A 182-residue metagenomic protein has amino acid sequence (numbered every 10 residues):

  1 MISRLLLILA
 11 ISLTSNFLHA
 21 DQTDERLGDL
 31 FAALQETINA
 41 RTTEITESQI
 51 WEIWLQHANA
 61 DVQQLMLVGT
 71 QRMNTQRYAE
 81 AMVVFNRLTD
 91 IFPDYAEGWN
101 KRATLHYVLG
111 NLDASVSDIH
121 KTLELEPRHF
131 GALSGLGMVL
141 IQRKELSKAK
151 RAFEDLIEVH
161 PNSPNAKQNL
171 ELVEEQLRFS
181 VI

Functional and structural regions predicted by a protein language model:
N74, V108-L109, Q142-R143, L172-F179: Register position in tetratricopeptide repeats
R87-L88, K121-T122, D155-L156: Canonical positions in the second alpha-helix
